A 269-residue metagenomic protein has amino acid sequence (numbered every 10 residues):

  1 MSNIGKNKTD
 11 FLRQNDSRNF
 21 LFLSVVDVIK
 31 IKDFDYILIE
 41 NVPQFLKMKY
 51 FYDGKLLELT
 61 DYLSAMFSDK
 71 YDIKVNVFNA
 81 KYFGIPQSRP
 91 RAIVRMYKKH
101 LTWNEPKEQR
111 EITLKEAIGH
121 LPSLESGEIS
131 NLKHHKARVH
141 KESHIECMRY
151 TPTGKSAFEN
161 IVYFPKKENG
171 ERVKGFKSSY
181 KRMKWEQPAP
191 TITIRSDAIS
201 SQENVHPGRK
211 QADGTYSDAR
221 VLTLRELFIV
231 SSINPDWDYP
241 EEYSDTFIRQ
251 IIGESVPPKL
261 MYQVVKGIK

Functional and structural regions predicted by a protein language model:
M1-I4, K47, S201, D238-P240: Short acidic/His/Gly/Ser-rich catalytic and metal-binding motifs that mark active-site loops of diverse hydrolases
S2-S179: Class I S-adenosyl-L-methionine
H140-K269: C-terminal target-recognition/interaction regions appended to catalytic cores
